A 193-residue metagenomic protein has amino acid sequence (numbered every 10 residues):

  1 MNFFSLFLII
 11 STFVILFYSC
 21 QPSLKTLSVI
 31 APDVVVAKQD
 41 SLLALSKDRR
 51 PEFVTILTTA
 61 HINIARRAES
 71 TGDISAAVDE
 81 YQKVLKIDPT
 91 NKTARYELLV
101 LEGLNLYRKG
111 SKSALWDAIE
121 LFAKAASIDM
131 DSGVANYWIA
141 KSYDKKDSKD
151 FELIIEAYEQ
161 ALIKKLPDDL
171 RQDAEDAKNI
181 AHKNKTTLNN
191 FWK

Functional and structural regions predicted by a protein language model:
C20-T71: N-terminal leader/linker segments that initiate helical-solenoid repeat arrays
E52, L85-K86, E120-S127, Q160-I163: Conserved structural position within tetratricopeptide repeats
N63, E97-L101, W138, D173-A177: Canonical tetratricopeptide repeat
R66, K92, L99, G103-K112 (+3 more regions): Short coil/turn linking the two alpha-helices of tandem helical-hairpin repeats
G72-K83, R108-L121, K149-A157, K185: Structural signature of tandem alpha-helical TPR/SEL1-like repeats, specifically the intra-repeat loop/turn
D88-D129, A135: Alpha-helical adaptor scaffolds
I155-K193: Terminal, low-structured helical/coil segments at or just beyond the last alpha-helical repeat
